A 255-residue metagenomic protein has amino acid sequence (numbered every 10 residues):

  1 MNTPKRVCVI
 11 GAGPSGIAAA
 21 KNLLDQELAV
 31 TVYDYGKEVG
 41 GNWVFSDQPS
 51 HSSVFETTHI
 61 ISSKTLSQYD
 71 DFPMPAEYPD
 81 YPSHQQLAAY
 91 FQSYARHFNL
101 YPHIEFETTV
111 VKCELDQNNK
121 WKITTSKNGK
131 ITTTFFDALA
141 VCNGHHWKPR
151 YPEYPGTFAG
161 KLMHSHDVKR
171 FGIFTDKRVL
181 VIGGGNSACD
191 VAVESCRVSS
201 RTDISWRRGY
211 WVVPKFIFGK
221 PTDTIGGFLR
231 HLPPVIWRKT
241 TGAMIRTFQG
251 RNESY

Functional and structural regions predicted by a protein language model:
T3-P4, C8-V39, V44, Q92 (+2 more regions): Rossmann-like dinucleotide-binding core of oxidoreductases
K37-E38, P73-M74, V110-V111, N128-K130 (+1 more regions): Conserved beta-strand elements of beta-rich interaction domains across eukaryotes, especially beta-propellers
F45, E56-H59, H103, R201-I204: A short alpha-helix-loop-beta-strand transition element characteristic of N-terminal alpha/beta dinucleotide-binding
D47-M74, D223-I236: N-terminal glycine-rich dinucleotide-binding loop that anchors FAD/FMN and/or NAD(P) in oxidoreductases
T58-I61, N99, E153-T157: Short, conserved catalytic or adaptor-binding loops enriched in Gly and charged residues
Q68-A89, K239-Y255: Conserved N-terminal/central alpha/beta ligand/cofactor-binding core
P79-W147: Feature captures the FAD/FMN-dependent oxidoreductase FAD-binding
